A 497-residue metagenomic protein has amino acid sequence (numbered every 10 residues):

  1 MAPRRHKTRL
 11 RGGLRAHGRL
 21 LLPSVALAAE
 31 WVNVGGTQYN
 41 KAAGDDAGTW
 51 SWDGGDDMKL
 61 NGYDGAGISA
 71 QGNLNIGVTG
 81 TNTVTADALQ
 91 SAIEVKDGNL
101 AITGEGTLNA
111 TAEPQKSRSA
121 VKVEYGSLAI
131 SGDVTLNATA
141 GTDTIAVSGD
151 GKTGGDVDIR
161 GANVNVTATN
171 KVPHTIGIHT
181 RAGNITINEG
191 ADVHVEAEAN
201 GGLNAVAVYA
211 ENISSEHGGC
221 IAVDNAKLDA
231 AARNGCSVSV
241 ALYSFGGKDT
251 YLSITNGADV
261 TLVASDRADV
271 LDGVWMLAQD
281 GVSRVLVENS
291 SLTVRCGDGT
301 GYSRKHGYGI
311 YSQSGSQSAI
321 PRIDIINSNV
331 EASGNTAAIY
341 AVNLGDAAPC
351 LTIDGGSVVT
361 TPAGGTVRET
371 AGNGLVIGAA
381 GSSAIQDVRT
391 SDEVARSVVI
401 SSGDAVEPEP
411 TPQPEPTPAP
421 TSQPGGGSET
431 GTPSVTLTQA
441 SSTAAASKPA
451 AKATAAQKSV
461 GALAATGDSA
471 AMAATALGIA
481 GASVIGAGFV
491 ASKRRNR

Functional and structural regions predicted by a protein language model:
M1-L14: Bacterial N-terminal signal peptides that target proteins for export
R9-R11, S469-G481: Hydrophobic alpha-helical transmembrane segments of integral membrane proteins, especially multi-pass transporters
R11-P23: Bacterial N-terminal signal peptides
L20-W31, G461-A473, A491-R494: Sec-dependent signal peptide cleavage junction
V25-E409, P433-L437: A composition-driven surface/loop motif
V358-P362, I385-Q386, A465, A474-T475 (+1 more regions): Solvent-exposed loop/turn and edge beta-strand elements of beta-rich ligand-binding domains
S397-D468: C-terminal low-complexity, Ser/Thr- and acidic/Pro-rich disordered "stalk" regions positioned immediately N-terminal
G478-R497: C-terminal membrane-anchoring or membrane-association module
